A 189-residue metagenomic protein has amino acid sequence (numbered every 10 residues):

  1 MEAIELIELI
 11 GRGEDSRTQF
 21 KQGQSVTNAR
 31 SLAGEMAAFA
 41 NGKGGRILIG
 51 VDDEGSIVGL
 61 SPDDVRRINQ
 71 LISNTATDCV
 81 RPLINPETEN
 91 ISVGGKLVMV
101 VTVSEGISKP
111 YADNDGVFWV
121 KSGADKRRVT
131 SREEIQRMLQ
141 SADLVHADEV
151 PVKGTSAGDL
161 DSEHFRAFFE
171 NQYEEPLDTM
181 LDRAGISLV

Functional and structural regions predicted by a protein language model:
M1-A3: N-terminal basic/disordered segments at the start of proteins
E5-V26, D52, L60-D63, T75 (+1 more regions): Active-site ExK catalytic segment of metal-dependent nucleases
E14, K43, G94-G95: Short flexible coil/turn linkers enriched for glycine and charged/polar residues that connect secondary-structure
T18-G23, E54-S61, G116, K121-D125 (+1 more regions): Short hinge/gating elements
K21-G42, Q172-L188: Phosphate-interacting basic helix/loop segments used at nucleotide- and nucleic-acid interfaces
L32, M36, I57-F118, S122-K126: Divalent-cation
G34, A38-G55, V101: Phosphate-binding glycine-rich loops of NTP-binding sites
G123-V189: Active-site helix-to-loop segments that bind/position phosphate- or nucleotide-bearing substrates and donors across
